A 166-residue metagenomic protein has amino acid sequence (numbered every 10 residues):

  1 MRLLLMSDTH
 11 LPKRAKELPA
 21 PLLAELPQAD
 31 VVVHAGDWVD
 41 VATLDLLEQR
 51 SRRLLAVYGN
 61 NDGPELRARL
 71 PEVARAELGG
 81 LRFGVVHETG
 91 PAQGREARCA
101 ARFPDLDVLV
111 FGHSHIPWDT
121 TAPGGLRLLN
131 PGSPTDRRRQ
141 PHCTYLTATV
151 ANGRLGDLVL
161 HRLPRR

Functional and structural regions predicted by a protein language model:
M1-L4, L23-L26, A42-L46, R52-A56 (+5 more regions): A generic short-segment signal for beta-strand/edge and adjacent turn/coil regions
M1-R52, D62-P71, G80, P141-C143: N-terminal active-site segment of His-dependent metallophosphoesterases
L3-L5, R75-V86, L146-A148, L163: Core dinuclear metal-dependent hydrolase active-site scaffold
L5-S7, V31-D37, L55-N60, V85-H87 (+2 more regions): Active-site neighborhood of phospho(di)ester-bond hydrolases with catalytic His/Asp-centered motifs
K13, D62-P104, T135-Q140: Active-site-proximal segments of metal-dependent phosphoesterases and phosphodiesterases across multiple
E48, R75-E77, T120-T121, T149: Well-ordered beta-strand positions
L55, P91-L158, L163: Conserved beta-sheet core of the metallophosphoesterase superfamily
